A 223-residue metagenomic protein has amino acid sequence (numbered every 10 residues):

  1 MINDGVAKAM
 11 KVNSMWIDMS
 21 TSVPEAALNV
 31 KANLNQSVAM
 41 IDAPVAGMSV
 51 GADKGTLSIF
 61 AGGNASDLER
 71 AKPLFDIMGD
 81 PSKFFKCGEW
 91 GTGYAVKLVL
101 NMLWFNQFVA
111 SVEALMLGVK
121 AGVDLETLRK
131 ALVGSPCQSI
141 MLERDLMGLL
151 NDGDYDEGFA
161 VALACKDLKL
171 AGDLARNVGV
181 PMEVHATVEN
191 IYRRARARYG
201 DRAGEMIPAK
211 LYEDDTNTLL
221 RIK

Functional and structural regions predicted by a protein language model:
I2, T21-N101, F105: Rossmann-fold dinucleotide-binding core
N3, S14, A27, L168 (+1 more regions): Short amphipathic alpha-helical/adjacent loop interface patches that line ligand and macromolecule-binding sites
V6-V12, I77-M78: Short, conserved loop/helix-junction motifs that constitute active-site signature segments in enzyme catalytic cores
M10-S14, Q36-V38: A short helix->loop->beta-strand "cap" motif at the edges of active sites that frequently abuts
N13-S14, V30, R221-I222: Mobile acidic interaction elements
T92-D215: Helical "substrate-binding/catalytic lid" subdomain of Rossmann-like NAD(P)-dependent dehydrogenases/reductases
D215-K223: Hydrophobic alpha-helical segments
